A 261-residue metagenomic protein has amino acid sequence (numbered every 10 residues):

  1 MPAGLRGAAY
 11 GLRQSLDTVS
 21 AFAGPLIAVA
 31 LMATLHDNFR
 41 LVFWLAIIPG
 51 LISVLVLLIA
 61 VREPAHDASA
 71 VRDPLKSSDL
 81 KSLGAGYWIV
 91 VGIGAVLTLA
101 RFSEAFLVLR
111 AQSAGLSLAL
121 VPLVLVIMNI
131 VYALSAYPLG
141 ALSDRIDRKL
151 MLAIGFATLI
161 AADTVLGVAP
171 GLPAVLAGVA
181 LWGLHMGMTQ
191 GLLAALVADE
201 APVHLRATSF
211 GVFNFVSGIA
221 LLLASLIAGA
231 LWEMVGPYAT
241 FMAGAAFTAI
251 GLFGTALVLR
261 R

Functional and structural regions predicted by a protein language model:
M1, M188-A201: Intracellular juxtamembrane helix-capping segments at the cytosolic ends of symmetry-related transmembrane helices
Y10-L26, N214-A224: Glycine-rich segments within core transmembrane alpha-helices of 12-TM secondary carriers
A23-L41, L223-P237: Transmembrane alpha-helix termini and helix-breaking/packing motifs in multi-pass membrane transporters
M32, S135-D147, W232-E233: Helix-to-loop junctions at the C-terminal end of transmembrane segments in multipass secondary transporters
A33, A157-P170: C-terminal ends and interior cores of transmembrane alpha-helices in multi-pass membrane transporters/permeases
D37, R145-F156: Cytoplasmic membrane-interface "Motif A"-like loop-to-helix N-cap segments of 12-TM Major Facilitator Superfamily
I47-D67, G251-L259: C-terminal membrane-cytosol helix-exit motif in multi-pass small-molecule transporters
E63-G94: Juxtamembrane intracellular "pre-TM" segments in multi-pass secondary transporters
